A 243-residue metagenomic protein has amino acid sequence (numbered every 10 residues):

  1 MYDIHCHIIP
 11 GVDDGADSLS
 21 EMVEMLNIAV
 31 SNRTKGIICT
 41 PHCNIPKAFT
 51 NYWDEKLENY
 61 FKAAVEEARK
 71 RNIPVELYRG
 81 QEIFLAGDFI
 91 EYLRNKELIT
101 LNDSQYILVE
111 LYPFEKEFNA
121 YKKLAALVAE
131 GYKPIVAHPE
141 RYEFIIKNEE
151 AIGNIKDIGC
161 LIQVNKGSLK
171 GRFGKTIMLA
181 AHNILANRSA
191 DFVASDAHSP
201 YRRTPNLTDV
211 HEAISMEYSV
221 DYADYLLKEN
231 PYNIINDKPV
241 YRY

Functional and structural regions predicted by a protein language model:
M1-I73: An N-terminally biased module of ancient metal coordination in phosphate/nucleic-acid-related enzymes
Y2-I4, I38-T40, Y78-Q81, I135-A137 (+2 more regions): Active-site neighborhood of phospho(di)ester-bond hydrolases with catalytic His/Asp-centered motifs
V30, V128, L185-A186: Non-catalytic positions within long, well-ordered alpha-helices that form the structural scaffold/packing of enzyme
H42, S189-P205: Short acidic/histidine-rich active-site segments
N44-K47, F84-A86, R141-I145, L169-R172 (+1 more regions): Active-site environment of divalent metal-dependent phosphoester hydrolases
A48-Q163: Extended substrate/RNA-proximal surfaces in nucleic-acid metabolism proteins
P74, N154-I162, L179-S195: Structural recognition of alpha->loop->beta junctions
T208-Y243: Mid-to-C-terminal alpha-helical segments outside catalytic/metal-binding sites
